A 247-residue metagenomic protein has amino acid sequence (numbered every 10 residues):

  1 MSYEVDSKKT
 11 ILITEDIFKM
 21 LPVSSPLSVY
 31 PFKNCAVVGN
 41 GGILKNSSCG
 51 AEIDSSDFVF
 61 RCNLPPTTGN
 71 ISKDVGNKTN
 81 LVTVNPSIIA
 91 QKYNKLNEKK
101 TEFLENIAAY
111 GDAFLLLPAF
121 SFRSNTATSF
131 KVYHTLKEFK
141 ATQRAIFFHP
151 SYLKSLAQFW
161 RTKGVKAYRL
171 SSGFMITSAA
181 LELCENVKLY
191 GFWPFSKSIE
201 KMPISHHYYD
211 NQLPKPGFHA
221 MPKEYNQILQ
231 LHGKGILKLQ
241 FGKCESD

Functional and structural regions predicted by a protein language model:
M1-D247: Metal-ion/cofactor- or nucleotide/acyl-coenzyme-handling active-site neighborhoods
